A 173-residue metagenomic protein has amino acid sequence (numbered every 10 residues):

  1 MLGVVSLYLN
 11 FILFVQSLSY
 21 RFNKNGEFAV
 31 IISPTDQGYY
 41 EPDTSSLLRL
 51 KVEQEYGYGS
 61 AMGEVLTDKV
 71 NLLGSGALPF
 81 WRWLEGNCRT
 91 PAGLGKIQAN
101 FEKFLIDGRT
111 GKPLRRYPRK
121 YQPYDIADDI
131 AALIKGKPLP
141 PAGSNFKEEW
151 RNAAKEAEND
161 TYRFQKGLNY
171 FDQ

Functional and structural regions predicted by a protein language model:
M1-V5, P34-T35: Aromatic-flanked redox-active Cys/Sec active sites in thiol-based oxidoreductases, especially the WC-centered
G3-V4, L72, P118: Structured loop/turn residues at secondary-structure junctions
V5-L9, T110-G111: PAS/PAS-like sensory domain loop/N-cap motif
S6, S75, Y121: Short alpha-helical
L9-A77: Structural microenvironment flanking redox-active thiols in thiol-disulfide oxidoreductases
K24, P79-R82, N87-Q173: Thiol-/selenol-based redox modules, centered on thioredoxin-like and closely related oxidoreductase domains
